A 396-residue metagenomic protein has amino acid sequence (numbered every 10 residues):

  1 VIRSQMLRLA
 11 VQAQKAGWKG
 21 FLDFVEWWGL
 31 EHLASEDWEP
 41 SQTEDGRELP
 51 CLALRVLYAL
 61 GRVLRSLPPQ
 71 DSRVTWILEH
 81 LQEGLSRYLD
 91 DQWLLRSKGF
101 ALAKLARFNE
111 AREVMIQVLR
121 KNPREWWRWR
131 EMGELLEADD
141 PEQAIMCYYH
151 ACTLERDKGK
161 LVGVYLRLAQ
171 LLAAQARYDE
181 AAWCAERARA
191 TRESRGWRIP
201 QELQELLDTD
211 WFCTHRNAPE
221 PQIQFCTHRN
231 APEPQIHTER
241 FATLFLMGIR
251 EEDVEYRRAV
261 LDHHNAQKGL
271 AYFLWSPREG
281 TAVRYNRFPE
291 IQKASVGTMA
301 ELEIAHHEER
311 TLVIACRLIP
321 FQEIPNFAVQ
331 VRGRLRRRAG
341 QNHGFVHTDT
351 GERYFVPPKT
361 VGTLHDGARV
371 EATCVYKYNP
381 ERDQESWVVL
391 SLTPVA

Functional and structural regions predicted by a protein language model:
V1-P68, R87-F100, R124-E134, V162-Q170 (+1 more regions): Amphipathic alpha-helical repeat scaffolds of TPR domains
V25-L30, Y149-L154, L172-W197: TPR/TPR-like (Sel1-like) alpha-helical repeat modules
L67, D71, L105, A138-D139 (+1 more regions): Structural motif corresponding to the intra-repeat A-B loop/turn of tetratricopeptide repeats
L89, N122-R124, R156-G159, E193: Short coil turns that delineate tetratricopeptide repeat
F212, R216-P221, R229-K268, M299-E301 (+3 more regions): Structural detector for short beta-strands of small beta-barrel domains
F273-A294, H347-D366: Beta-strand/loop nucleic-acid-binding surfaces
E303-Q330, V375-A396: OB-fold/S1-family single-stranded nucleic acid-binding modules
